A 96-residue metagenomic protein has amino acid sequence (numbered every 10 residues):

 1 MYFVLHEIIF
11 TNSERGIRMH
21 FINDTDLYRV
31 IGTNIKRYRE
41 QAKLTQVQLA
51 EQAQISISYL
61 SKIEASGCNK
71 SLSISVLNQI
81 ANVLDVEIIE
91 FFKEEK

Functional and structural regions predicted by a protein language model:
M1-R18: Short, Lys/Arg-enriched N-terminal segments with co-localized hydrophobic residues within the first ~10-30 amino acids
S13-Q41: A short, Lys/Arg-rich alpha-helix, primarily the initiator
T33-Q52, Q79: Short basic helix-loop element that most often maps to the first helix and adjoining turn of HTH DNA-binding modules
I35, L49, L60-I63, F91: Conserved hydrophobic/aromatic packing and binding residues within compact polymer-binding modules
Q54-S71: Recognition helix of helix-turn-helix/homeodomain-like DNA-binding domains that insert into the DNA major groove
G67-N82: Short, basic-rich loop-to-helix N-cap that marks the start of a DNA-contacting helix
D85-K96: Short C-terminal boundary/hinge segments that cap the last helix of small helical domains
